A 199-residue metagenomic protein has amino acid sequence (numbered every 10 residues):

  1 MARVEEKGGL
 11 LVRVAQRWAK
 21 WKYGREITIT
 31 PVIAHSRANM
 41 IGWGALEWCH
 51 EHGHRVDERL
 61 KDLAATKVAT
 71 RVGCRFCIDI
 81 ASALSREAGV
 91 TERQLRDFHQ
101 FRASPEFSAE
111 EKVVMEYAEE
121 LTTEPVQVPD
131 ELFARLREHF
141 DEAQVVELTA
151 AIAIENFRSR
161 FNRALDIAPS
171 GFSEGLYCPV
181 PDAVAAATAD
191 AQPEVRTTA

Functional and structural regions predicted by a protein language model:
M1-A199: Hydrophobic alpha-helical segments
